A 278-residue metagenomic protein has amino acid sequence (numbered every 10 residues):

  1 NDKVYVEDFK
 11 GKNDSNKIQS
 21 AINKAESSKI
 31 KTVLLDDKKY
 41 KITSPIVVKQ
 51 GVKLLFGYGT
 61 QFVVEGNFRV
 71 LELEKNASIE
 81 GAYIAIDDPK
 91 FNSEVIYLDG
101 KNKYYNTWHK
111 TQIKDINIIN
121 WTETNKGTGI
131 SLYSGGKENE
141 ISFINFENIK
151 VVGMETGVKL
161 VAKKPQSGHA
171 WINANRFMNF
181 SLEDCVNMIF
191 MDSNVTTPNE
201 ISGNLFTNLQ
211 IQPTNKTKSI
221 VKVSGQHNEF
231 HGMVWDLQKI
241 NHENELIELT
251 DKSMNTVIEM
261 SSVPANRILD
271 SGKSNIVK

Functional and structural regions predicted by a protein language model:
K3-K17, K53-G100, K114-E123: Right-handed parallel beta-helix/beta-spiral solenoid domain characteristic of secreted/periplasmic
V6-D36: Acidic Gly/Asp/Thr-rich repetitive segments characteristic of extracellular carbohydrate-active and adhesion proteins
N23, K114-I119, L269, V277: Residues marking helix boundaries in flexible regions
E26-R69, I84: N-terminal extracellular ligand-recognition/capping segment immediately after the signal peptide
L35, K53-G57, A77-A82, W108-K114 (+6 more regions): All-beta strand scaffolds that present successive hydrophobic residues in beta-strands
T43, V64-E72, P89-W108, T122-I141 (+7 more regions): Extracellular beta-strand/beta-solenoid scaffold signature
D236, N241-I247, S253-E259, V263-L269: C-terminal closing repeat unit and adjoining cap/tail of repeat-based domains
